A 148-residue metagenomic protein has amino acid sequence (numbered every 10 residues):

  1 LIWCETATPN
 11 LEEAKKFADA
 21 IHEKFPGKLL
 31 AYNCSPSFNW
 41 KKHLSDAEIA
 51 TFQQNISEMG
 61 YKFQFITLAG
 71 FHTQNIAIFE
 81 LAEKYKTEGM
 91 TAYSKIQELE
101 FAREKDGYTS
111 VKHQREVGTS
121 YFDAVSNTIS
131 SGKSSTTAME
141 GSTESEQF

Functional and structural regions predicted by a protein language model:
I2-C4, K28-C34, F63-T67: Hydrophobic faces of well-ordered beta-strands that scaffold small-molecule active sites in alpha/beta enzyme cores
T6-F25, K42-I49, F71-A82: Active-site-adjacent beta->alpha loops and helix N-cap segments on the catalytic face of soluble alpha/beta enzymes
N10-F38, T87, T91, K95: Alpha-helix-loop-beta-strand connector modules within alpha/beta enzyme cores
S37, D46, T51-E58, K62 (+1 more regions): Extended, intrinsically disordered, low-complexity segments
